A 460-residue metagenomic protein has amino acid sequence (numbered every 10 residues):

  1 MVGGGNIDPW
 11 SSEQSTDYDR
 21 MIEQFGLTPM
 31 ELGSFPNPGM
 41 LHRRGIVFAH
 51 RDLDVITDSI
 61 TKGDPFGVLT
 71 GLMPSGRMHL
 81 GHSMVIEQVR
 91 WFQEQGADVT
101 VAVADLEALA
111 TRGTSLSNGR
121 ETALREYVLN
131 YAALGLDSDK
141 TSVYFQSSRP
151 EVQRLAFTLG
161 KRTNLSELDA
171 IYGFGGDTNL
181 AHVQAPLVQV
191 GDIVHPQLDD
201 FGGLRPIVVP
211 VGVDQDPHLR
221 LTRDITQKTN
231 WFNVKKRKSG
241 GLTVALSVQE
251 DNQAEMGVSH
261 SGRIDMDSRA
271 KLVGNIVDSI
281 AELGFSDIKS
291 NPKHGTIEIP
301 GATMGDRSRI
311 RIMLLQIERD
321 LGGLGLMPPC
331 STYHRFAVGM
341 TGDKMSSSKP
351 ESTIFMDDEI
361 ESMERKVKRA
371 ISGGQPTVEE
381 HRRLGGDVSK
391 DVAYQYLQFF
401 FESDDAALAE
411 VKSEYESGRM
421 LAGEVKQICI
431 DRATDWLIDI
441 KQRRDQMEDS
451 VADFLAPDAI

Functional and structural regions predicted by a protein language model:
M1-G67, P74-L198, G262, Q442: N-terminal Rossmann-like or analogous alpha/beta NTP/dinucleotide-binding catalytic cores that position adenine
V2-T16, S147-S259, G323-A337, T341-D343: Classical nucleotidyltransferase
L69-M73, R205-V208, V411-Y415: Glycine- and acidic
L72-M78, G173-T178, I207-V211, H381-G385: A short glycine/serine-rich beta->alpha loop
H82, I86, R149, Q215-L219 (+1 more regions): Short alpha-helical patches at coil-to-helix transitions and adjacent helical residues in well-structured domains
Q88, F92, L187, T222-I225 (+2 more regions): Buried hydrophobic packing segments
A108-S117, R205-G212, P350-T353: Short helix/strand-bridging catalytic loops that position acidic/His residues to coordinate divalent metals and engage
D216-P217, I225-I460: Conserved nucleotide- and phosphate/pyrophosphate-binding catalytic cores in adenylate/nucleotidyl-handling enzymes
